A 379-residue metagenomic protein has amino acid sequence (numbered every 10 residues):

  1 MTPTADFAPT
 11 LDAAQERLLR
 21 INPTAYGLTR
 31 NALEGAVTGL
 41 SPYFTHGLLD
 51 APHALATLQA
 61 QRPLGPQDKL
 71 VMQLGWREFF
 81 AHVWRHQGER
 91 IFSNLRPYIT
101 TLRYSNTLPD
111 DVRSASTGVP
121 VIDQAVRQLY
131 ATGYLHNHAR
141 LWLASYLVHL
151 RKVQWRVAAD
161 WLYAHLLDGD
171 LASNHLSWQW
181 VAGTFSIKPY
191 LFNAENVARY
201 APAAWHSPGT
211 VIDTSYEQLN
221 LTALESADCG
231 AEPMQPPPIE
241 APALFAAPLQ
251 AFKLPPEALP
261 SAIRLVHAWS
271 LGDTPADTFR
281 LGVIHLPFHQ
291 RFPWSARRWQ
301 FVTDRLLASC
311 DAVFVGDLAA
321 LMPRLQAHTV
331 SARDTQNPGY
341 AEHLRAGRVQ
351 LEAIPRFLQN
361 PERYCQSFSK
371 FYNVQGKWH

Functional and structural regions predicted by a protein language model:
P3-L11, N22-M72, W76, H86-I99 (+4 more regions): Trp/Phe/Arg-rich N-terminal binding region typifying the photolyase-homology
L49-P52, T57, G65-A246: Active-site-proximal binding-pocket segments
